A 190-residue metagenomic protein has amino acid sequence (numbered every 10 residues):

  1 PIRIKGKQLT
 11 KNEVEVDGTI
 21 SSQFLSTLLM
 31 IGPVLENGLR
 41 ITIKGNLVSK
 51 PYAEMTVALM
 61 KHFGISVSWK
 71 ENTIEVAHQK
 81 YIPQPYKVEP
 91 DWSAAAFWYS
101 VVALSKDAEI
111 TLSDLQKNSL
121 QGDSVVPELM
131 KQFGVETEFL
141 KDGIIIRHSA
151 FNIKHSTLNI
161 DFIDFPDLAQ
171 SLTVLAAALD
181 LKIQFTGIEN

Functional and structural regions predicted by a protein language model:
P1-N190: Short, structured segments at the rim of ligand-binding sites
